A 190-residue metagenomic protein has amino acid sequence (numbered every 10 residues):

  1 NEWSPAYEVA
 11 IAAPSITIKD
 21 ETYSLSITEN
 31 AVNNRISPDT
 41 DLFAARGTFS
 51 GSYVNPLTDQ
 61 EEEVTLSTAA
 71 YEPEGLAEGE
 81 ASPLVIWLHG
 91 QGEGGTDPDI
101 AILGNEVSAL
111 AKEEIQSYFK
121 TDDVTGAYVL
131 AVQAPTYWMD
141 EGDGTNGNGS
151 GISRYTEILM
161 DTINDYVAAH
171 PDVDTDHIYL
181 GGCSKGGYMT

Functional and structural regions predicted by a protein language model:
N1-P83, K185: A domain-start/cap signature at the N-terminus of enzymes
Q60-E62, T121, D172: A generic structural signal for short, solvent-exposed coil/turn residues that cap or connect secondary-structure
E72, H89-G92, Q133-T136, I163-P171: Sec/Tat-exported extracytoplasmic proteins
L76-E80, E141-S184: Gly/Ser-rich "nucleophile elbow"/oxyanion-hole loop immediately N-terminal to the catalytic nucleophile in hydrolases
L84, Q91-E157: Active-site machinery of serine-nucleophile hydrolases
H89-G94, C183-K185: Catalytic nucleophile-elbow at a beta strand-turn-alpha helix junction centered on a G-D-S/GDSL motif, marking
M189-T190: Hydrolases whose catalytic domains are alpha/beta-hydrolase-1, hotdog thioesterase, or metallo-beta-lactamase-like
